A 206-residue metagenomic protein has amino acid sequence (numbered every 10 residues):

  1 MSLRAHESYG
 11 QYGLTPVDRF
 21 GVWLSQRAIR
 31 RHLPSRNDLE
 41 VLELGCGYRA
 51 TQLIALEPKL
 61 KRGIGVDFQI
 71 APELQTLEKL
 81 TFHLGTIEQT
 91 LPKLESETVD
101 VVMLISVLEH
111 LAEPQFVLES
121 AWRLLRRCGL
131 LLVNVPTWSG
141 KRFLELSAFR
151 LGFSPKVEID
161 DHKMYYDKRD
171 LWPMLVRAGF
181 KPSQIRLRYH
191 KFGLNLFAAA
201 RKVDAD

Functional and structural regions predicted by a protein language model:
M1-E97, V101, L118, M164 (+2 more regions): Conserved N-terminal segment of class I S-adenosyl-L-methionine
A5-S8, Y12-P16, A112-R123, L130-A205: S-adenosyl-L-methionine-dependent methyltransferase catalytic module, highlighting the catalytic core
R36, K59, R127-C128, A178: Structured helix-beta-strand junction loops
L39, I105, L130: Hydrophobic "anchor" residues on beta-strands that sit immediately upstream of conserved functional sites
L42, L108-E109: Residue-level micro-sites within transmembrane alpha helices that shape and flank functional polar/acidic positions
Y48, E109, R123: Glycine-/small-residue-rich active-site loops that bind phosphorylated ligands and cofactors
Q89, E109, G140: Active-site micro-motifs of SAM-dependent methyltransferase domains
V101-V107: A short beta-strand submotif of the Rossmann-like class I SAM-dependent methyltransferase core that lines
